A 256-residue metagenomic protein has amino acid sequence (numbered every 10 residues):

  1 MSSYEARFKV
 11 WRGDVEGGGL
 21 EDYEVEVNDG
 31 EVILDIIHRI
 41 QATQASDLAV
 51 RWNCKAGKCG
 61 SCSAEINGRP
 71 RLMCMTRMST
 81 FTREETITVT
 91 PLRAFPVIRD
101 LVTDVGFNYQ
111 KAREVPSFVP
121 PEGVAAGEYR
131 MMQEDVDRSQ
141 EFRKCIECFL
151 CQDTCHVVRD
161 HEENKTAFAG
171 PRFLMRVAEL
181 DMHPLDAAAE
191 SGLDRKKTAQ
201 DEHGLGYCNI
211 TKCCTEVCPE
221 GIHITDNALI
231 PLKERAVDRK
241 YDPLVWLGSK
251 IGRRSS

Functional and structural regions predicted by a protein language model:
S3-Y23: Eukaryote-biased recognition of intrinsically disordered, low-complexity regulatory segments
L20-V32: Short, contiguous acidic and Ser/Thr-rich linear segments
E31-T43, T90-S256: Ferredoxin-type iron-sulfur electron-transfer modules in oxidoreductases and energy-metabolism complexes
A45-R51: Active-site phosphate-binding and catalytic loops of NTP-dependent enzymes
C54-C62: Short, structured protein-protein interaction patches enriched in aromatics and acidic/basic residues, typified by
C62, T82-R83, E216: Extracellular/mature segments of secreted proteins
I66-V89: Glycine-rich phosphate/adenylate-binding loop and adjacent beta-alpha elements of nucleotide- or dinucleotide-binding
